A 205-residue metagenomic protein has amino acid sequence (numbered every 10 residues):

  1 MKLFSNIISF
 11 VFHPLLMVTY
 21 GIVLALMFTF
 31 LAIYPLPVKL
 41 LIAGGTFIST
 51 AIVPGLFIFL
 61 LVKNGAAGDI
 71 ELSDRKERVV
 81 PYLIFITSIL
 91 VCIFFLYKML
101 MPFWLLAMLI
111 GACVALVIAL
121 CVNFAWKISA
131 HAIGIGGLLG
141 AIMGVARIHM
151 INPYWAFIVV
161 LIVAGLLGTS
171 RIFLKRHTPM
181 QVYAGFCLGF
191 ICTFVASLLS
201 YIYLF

Functional and structural regions predicted by a protein language model:
M1-S5: Short, Lys/Arg-rich, polar N-terminal cytosolic tail immediately upstream of the first transmembrane signal-anchor
I8, G68-I84: Juxtamembrane helix-capping/reentrant segments at transmembrane boundaries
S9-T29: The first (N-terminal) embedded transmembrane alpha-helix
P14, V18-T19, T50-F59, I86-F94 (+3 more regions): Transmembrane alpha-helical segments of multi-pass membrane transport proteins and ion-pumping complexes
F28-V38, A66-I70, K98-P102, Y201-F205: Membrane-interface helix termini and inter-helical loops of multi-pass transporters
V38-I52, G111: Alpha-helical transmembrane segments
L83-I93, G134-L139: Core segments of transmembrane alpha-helices that mediate helix-helix packing or line hydrophobic substrate/ligand
W104-F205: Membrane-embedded catalytic cores of phosphoryl/pyrophosphoryl-handling enzymes
